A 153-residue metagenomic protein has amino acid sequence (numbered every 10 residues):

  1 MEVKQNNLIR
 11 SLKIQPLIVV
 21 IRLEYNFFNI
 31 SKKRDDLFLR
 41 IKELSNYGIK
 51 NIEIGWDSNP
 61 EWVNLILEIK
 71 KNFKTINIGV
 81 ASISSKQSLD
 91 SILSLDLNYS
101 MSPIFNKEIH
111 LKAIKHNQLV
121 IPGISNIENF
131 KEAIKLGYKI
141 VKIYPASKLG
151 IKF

Functional and structural regions predicted by a protein language model:
M1-D96, K115: Conserved N-terminal beta1-alpha1 strand-loop-helix module at the mouth
E24-N26, S84-Q87, L95-F153: Conserved anion-binding
